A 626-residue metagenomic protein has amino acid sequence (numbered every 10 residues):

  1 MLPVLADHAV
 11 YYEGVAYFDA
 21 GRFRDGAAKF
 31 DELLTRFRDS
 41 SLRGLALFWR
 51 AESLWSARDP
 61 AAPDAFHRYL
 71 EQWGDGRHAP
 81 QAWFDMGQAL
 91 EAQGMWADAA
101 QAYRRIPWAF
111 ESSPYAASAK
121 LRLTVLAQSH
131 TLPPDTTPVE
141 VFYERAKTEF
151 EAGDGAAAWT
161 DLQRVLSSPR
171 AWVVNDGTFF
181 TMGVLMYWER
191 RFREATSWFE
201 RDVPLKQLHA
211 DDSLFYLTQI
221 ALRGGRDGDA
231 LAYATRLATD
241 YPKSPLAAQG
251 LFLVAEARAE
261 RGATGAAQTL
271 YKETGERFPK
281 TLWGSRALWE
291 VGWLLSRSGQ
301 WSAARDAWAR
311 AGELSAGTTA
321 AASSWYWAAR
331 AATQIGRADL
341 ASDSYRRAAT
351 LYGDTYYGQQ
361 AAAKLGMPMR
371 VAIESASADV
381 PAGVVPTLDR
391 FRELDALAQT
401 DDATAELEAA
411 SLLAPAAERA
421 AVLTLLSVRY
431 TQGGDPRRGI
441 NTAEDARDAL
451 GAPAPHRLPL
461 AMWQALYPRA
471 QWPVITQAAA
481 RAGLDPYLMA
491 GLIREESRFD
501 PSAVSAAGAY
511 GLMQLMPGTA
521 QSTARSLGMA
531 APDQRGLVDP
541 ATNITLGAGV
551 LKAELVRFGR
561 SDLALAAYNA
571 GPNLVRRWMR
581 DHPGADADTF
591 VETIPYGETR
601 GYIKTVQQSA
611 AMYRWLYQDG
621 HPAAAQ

Functional and structural regions predicted by a protein language model:
M1-A507, M513, T523-P532, G549-K552 (+5 more regions): Acidic, polar-rich low-complexity tracts and alpha-helical solenoid repeat scaffolds
P532-T542: A short, structured beta-strand-centered segment in the mid-to-C-terminal lobe of catalytic cores from group-transfer
R560-S561: Short loop-to-helix capping motifs
G571-P572, G584-A585, T593-A610: CBM-like carbohydrate-recognition segments
G601-K604, S609-Q626: Gram-negative outer-membrane assembly/targeting C-terminal domains
